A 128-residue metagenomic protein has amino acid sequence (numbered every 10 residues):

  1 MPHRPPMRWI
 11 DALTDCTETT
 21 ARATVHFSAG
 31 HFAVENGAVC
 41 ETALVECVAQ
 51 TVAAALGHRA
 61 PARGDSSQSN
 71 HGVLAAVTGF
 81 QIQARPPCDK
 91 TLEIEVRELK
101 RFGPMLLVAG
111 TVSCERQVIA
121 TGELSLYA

Functional and structural regions predicted by a protein language model:
M1-H3: Extreme N-terminal tail/first-helix region
P5-C40: Catalytic strand-loop segment that frames the active site of acyl-thioester-processing enzymes
M7-W9, L74, L92-E93, L106: Hydrophobic core residues within well-ordered beta-strands of beta-rich domains
R8, Q50, R59-P61: Ordered, amphipathic secondary-structure segments that act as subunit-interaction surfaces in large macromolecular
W9-A12, A76, Q81, E95-R97 (+2 more regions): Residues located in well-ordered beta-strands
R22, A54, P86-A128: HotDog/MaoC-like acyl-thioester-processing domains
F32-A55, L74-A75: Compact, glycine-rich, soluble single-domain proteins
A54-E93: Hydrophobic beta-strand-centered segment that forms part of the acyl-chain substrate-binding groove
